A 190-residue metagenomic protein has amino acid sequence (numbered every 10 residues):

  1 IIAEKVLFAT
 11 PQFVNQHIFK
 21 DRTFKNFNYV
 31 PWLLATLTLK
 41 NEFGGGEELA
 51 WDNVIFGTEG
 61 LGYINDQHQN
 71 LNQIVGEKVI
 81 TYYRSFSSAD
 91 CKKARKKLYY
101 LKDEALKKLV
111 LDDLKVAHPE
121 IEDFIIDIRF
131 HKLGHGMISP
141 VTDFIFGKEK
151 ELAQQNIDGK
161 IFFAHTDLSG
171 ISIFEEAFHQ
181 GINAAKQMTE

Functional and structural regions predicted by a protein language model:
I1-A89, A117: Mid-domain catalytic core of redox enzymes that form a hydrophobic substrate pocket/lid adjacent to a catalytic redox
V14, I161, A185: Residues forming the flavin
R22-N26, K93-K102, D167-F174: Active-site rim elements
K40-G45, V75-K78, K93-G136: Flavin-binding catalytic cores
Q73-I74, G134-F163: FAD-binding beta-loop-beta segment adjacent to the flavin cofactor pocket
I80-S85, A153-I171, Q180-I182: Short FAD-binding loop at a beta-strand-to-alpha-helix junction that anchors the flavin cofactor in diverse
F178-E190: Internal hydrophobic alpha-helix adjacent to the cofactor/substrate pocket in enzyme cavities
